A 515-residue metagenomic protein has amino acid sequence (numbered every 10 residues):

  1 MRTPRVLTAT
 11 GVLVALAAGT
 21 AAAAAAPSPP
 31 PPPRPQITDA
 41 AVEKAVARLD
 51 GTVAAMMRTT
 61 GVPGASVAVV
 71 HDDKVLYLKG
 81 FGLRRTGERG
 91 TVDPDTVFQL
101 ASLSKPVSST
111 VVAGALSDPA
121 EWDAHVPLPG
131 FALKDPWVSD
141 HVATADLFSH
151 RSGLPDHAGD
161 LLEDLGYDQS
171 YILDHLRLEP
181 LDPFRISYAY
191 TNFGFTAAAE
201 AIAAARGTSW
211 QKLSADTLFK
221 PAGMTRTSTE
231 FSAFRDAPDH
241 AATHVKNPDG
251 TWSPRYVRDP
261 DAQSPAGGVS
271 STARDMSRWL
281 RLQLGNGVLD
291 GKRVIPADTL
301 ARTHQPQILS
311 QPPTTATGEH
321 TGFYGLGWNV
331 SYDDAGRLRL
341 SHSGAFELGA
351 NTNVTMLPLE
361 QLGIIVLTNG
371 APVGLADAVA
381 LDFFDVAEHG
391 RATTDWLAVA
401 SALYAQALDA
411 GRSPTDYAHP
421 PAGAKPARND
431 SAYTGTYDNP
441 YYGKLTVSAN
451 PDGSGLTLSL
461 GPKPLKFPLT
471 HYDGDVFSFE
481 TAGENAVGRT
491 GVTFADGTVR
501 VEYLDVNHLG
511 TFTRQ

Functional and structural regions predicted by a protein language model:
M1-P27: Secretory targeting and sorting signals
A25-V75, A203-D216, K220, P254-Q515: Catalytic loop of the DD-peptidase/beta-lactamase superfamily, centered on the K-T-G motif and neighboring
I37-L100, P119-P129, K134-P136, D168-E179 (+1 more regions): Short, conserved catalytic-motif segment at the N-terminal edge
D39-V46, V62-P63, V97-K105, P119 (+9 more regions): Solvent-exposed, acidic/flexible segments
R48, G64, P94, Q99-L103 (+6 more regions): Active-site helix/loop module of the DD-peptidase/beta-lactamase fold, centered on the serine-lysine SxxK catalytic
G80, L154-H240, D249-R281, L289-I295 (+1 more regions): Catalytic-site signature segments of enzymes, centered on catalytic residues
R84, D118, H150, L282-N286 (+1 more regions): Generic structural signal for alpha-helix termini and adjacent loop/cap motifs
S108: Active/ligand-binding-proximal structured segments within catalytic/core domains that scaffold catalytic residues
